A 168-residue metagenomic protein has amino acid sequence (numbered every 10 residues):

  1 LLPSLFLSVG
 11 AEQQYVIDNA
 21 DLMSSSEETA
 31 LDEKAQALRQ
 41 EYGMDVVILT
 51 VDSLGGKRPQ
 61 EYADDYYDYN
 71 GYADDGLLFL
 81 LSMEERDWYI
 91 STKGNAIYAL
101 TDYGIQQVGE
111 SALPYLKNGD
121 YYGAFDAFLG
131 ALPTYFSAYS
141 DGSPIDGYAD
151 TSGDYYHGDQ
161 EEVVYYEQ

Functional and structural regions predicted by a protein language model:
L1-S4: Bacterial N-terminal signal peptides
F6-E167: Folded, non-transmembrane soluble domains that reside on the lumenal/extracytoplasmic side of membranes
